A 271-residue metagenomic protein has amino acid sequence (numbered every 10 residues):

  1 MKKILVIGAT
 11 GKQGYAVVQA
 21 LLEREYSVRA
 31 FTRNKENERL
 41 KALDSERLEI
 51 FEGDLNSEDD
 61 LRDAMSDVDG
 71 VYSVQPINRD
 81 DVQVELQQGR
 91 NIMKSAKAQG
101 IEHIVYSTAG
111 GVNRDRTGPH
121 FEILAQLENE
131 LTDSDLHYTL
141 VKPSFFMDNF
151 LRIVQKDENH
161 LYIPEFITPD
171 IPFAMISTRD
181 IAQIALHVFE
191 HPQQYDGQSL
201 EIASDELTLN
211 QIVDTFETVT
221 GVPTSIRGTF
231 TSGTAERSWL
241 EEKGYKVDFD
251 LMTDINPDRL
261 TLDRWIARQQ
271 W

Functional and structural regions predicted by a protein language model:
K2-L40, N56-D59, S66, P76-L86 (+3 more regions): Oxidoreductase cofactor-interface core, primarily capturing Rossmann-like NAD(P)-dependent enzymes
D44-N56: Rossmann-fold cofactor-recognition segment
D44-R47, H120-F121, Q155-K156, L240-E242: Short low-complexity, flexible loop/linker segments enriched in glycine and/or proline with clustered acidic
E49-F51, T139, S225-T229: General small-molecule cofactor/ligand-binding pocket signal
L61-R62, F150-L151, G233-W239: Short, solvent-exposed polar/charged micro-motifs at secondary-structure junctions
Q75, T108, G228: Short secondary-structure boundary segments
V219-W271: A hydrophobic C-terminal alpha-helical subdomain
